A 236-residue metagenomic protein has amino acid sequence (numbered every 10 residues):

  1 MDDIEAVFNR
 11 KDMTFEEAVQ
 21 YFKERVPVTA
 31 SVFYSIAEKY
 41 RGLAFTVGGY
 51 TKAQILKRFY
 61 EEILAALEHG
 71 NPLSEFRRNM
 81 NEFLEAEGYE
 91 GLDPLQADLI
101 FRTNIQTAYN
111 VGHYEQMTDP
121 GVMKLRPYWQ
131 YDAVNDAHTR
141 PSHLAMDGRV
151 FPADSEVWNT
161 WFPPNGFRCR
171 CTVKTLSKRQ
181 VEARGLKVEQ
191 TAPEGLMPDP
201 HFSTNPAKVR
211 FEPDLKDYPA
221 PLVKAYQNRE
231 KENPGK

Functional and structural regions predicted by a protein language model:
M1-G166, K174-K236: Domain-core detector
